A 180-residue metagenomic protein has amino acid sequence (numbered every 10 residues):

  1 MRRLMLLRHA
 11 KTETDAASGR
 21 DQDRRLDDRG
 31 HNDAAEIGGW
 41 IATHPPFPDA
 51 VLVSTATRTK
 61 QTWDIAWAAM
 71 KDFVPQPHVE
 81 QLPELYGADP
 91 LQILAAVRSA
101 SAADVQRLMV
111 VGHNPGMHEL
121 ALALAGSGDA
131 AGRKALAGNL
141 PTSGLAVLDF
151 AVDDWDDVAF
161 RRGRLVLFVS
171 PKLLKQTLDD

Functional and structural regions predicted by a protein language model:
R2-E84, D129, T177-D180: Active-site-proximal alpha-helix that buttresses catalytic centers in soluble enzyme cores
L4, Q106-M109, L145: Residue-level preference for the first positions of well-ordered beta-strands
K11, A56-R58, P115, V152 (+1 more regions): Short, glycine/serine-rich, charged loops/turns that create anion-binding and catalytic segments at active sites
H44-F47, A100-Q106: Glycine-rich phosphate-binding loop signature in dinucleotide/nucleotide-binding domains
T62-A66, I93, L120-A121: Hydrophobic packing residues within well-ordered alpha-helices of enzyme cores
P75-Q92, N139-T142: A short, structured active-site edge motif that brings together acidic residues
V105-A125: A glycine-rich beta-strand to alpha-helix segment that forms a phosphate/ribose-binding loop at ligand/cofactor sites
D129-V166, P171: Domain-level recognition of soluble alpha/beta enzyme cores, biased toward histidine phosphatases/phosphomutases
